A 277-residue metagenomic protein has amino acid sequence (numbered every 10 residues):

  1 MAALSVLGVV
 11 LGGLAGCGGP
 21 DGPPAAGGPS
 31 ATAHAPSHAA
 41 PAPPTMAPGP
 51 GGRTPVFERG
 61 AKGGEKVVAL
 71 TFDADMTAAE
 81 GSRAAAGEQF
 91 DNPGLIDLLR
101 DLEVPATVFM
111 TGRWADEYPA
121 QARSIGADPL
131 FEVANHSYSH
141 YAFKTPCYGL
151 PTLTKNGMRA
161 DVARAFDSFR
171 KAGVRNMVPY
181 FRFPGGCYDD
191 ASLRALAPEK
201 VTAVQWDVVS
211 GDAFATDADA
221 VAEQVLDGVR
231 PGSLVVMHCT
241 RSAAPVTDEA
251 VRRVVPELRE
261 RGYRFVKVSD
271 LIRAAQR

Functional and structural regions predicted by a protein language model:
M1-F90, A122, R253-V255, E260-R277: N-terminal pre-catalytic segment of deacetylase/amide-hydrolase enzymes
A39-N135, S139-L150, D167-M177: Active-site beta->alpha N-cap acidic-glycine motif
V68-T71, A106-M110, E132-H136, P179-R182 (+3 more regions): Structural recognition of the beta-strand scaffold that forms the well-ordered cores of secreted hydrolase catalytic
A78, A85-G87, M110-P119, R182-D189 (+2 more regions): Acidic-and-aromatic substrate-binding clefts and catalytic sites of carbohydrate-active enzymes
N92, I96, A122-R123, R159-D167 (+2 more regions): Generic structural signal for well-ordered alpha-helices, preferentially at hydrophobic/aromatic core positions
R100-V104, G126-A127, A163, D167-V174 (+4 more regions): Sec-exported extracytoplasmic/periplasmic mature domains
Y188, S192-G228, Y263-A274: His/Asp/Glu-enriched short active-site or ligand-binding loop at hydrolase and phosphoryl-transfer sites
R230-S269: Catalytic grooves of carbohydrate-active enzymes
